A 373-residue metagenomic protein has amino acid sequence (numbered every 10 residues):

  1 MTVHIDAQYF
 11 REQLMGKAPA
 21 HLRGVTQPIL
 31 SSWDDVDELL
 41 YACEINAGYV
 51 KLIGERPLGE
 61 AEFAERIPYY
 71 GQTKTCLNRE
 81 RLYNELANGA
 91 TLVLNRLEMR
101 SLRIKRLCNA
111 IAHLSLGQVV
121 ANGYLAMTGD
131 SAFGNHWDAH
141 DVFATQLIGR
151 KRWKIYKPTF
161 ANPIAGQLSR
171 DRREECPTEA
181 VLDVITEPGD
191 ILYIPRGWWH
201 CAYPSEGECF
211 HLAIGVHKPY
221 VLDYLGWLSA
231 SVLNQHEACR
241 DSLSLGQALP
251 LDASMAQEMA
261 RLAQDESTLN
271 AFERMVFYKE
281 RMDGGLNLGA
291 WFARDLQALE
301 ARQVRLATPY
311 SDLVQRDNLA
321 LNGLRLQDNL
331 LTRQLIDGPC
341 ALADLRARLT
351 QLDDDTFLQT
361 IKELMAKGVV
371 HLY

Functional and structural regions predicted by a protein language model:
M1-L14, T26-D190, C201-L249: Active-site region of the double-stranded beta-helix
I5, F10, L14-K17, G226 (+1 more regions): Long, charge-rich, low-complexity alpha-helical segments
K17-G24: Extreme N-terminus nucleophile/cap motif
L192-Y193, W199, H371: Hydrophobic beta-strand signal
L228-M282: Long, charge-rich alpha-helical interaction segments
R261-L335, L358, K362, Y373: Acidic, low-complexity/disordered tracts enriched in E/D and polar residues
